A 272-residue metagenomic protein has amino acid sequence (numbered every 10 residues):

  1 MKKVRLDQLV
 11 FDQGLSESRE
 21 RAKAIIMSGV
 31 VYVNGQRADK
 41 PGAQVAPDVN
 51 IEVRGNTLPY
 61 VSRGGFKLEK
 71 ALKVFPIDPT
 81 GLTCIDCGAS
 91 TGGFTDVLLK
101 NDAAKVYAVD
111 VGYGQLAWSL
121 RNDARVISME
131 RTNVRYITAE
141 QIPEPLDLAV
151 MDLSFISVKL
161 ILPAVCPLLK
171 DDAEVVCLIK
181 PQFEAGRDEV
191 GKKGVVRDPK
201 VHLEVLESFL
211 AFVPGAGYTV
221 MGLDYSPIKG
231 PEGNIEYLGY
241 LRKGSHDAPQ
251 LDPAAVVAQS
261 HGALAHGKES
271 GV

Functional and structural regions predicted by a protein language model:
M1-V49, T83: A basic, amphipathic helix-loop patch mediating RNA/tRNA/ribosome contacts
T80-S90: Conserved class I S-adenosyl-L-methionine
G92-G93, G114: Glycine-rich SAM-binding Motif I of class I
V97-K105: Conserved S-adenosyl-L-methionine
Y107-L160: S-adenosyl-L-methionine
K159-V176: A short glycine-rich, Lys/Arg-flanked "PGG" loop and its adjoining helix->strand segment in the class I
P181-R197: Short, glycine-/aromatic-enriched active-site segment of Class I SAM-dependent methyltransferases
I235, Y240-V272: Flexible, glycine-/basic-rich loop-and-beta segments that form/coincide with the SAM-dependent methyltransferase
